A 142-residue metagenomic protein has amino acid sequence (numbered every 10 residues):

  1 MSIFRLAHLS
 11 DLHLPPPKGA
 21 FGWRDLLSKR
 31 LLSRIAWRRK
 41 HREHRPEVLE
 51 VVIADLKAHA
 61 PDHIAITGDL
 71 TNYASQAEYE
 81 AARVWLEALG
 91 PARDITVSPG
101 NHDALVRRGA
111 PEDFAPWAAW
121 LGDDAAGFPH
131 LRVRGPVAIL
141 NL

Functional and structural regions predicted by a protein language model:
M1-Y79: N-terminal active-site segment of His-dependent metallophosphoesterases
E80-L142: Extended active-site neighborhood of metal-dependent phosphoesterases/phosphodiesterases
